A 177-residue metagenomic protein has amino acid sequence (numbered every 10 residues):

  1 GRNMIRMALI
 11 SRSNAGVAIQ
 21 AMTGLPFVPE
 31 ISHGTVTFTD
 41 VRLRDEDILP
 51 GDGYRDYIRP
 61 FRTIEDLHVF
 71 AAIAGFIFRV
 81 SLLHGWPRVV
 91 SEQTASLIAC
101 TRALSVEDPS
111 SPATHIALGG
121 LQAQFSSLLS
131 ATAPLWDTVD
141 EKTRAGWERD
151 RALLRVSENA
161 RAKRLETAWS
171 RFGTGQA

Functional and structural regions predicted by a protein language model:
G1-V17: A short core secondary-structure module
Q20-L104: Glycine-rich beta->alpha junctions and the first turn(s) of the following alpha-helix
L67-A177: Alpha-helical interface subdomain recognition
